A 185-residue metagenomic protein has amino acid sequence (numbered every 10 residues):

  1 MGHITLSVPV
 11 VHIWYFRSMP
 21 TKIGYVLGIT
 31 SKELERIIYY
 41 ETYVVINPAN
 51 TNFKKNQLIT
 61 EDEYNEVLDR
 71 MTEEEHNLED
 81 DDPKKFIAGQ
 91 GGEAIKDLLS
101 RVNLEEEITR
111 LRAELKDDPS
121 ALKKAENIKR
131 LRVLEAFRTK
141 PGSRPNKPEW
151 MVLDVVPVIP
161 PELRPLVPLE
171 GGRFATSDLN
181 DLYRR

Functional and structural regions predicted by a protein language model:
M1-R185: Conserved core architecture of multi-subunit DNA-directed RNA polymerases
